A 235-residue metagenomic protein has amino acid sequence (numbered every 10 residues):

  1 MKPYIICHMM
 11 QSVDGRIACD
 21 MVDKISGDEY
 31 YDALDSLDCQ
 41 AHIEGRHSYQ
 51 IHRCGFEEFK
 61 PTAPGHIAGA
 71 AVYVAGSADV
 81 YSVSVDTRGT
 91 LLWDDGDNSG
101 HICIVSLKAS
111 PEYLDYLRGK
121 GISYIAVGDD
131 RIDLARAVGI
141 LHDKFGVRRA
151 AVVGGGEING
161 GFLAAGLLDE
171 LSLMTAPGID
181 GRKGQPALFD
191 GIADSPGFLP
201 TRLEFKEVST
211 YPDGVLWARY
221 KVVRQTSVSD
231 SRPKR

Functional and structural regions predicted by a protein language model:
M1-R235: Enzymes that bind and transform nitrogen-containing heteroaromatic metabolites
